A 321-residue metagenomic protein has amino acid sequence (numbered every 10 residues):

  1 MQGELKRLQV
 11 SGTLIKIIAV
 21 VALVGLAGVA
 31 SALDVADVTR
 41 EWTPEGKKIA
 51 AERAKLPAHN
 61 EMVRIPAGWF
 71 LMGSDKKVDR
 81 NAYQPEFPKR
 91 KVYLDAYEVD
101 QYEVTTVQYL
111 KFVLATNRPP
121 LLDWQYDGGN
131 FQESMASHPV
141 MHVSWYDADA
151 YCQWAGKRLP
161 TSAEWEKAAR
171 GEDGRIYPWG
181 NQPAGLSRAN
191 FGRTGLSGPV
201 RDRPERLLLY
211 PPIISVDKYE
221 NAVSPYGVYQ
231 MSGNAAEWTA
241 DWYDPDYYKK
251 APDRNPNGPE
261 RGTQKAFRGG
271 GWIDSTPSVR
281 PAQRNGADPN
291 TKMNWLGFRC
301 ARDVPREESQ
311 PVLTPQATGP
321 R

Functional and structural regions predicted by a protein language model:
M1-S11: N-terminal secretory signal peptides that target proteins for export/translocation
I18-A27: Bacterial N-terminal signal peptides
L33-L56, P315-G319: N-terminal pre-domain segments of enzymes
R53-D123, V143-Y146, G233: A short glycine-rich, aromatic-capped structural motif
N60, K89, L94, M135 (+3 more regions): Short coil/loop residues immediately preceding or within conserved phosphate-binding loops of NTP-utilizing enzyme
I65, L71, D75-K76, N81 (+4 more regions): Functional-site microenvironments in short loops/helix caps that host divalent-cation chemistry
N255-P259, N285-K292: Short proline/glycine-enriched turn/loop segments at secondary-structure junctions
N294-E308: Short, structured beta-strand segments at or near domain termini in extracellular proteins/domains
